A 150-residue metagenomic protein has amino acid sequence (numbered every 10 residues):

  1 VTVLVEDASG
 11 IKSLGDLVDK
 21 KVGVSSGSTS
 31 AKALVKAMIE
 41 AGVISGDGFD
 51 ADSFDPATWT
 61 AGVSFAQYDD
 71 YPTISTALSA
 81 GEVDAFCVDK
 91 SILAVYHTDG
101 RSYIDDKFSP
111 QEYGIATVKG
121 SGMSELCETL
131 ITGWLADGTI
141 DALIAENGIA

Functional and structural regions predicted by a protein language model:
V1-D7, K90-T132, A150: Periplasmic-binding protein-like
L4, K21-V24, F86, A116: Short, well-ordered beta-strand segments
V5-V22, A37, A41, S45-D47: Flexible hinge/capping segments at coil-to-helix
S13-D16, K20, D89, K119-G133 (+2 more regions): Short amphipathic alpha-helical coupling segments at ligand-binding clamshell hinges and other catalytic/signaling
L17, L78-S79, I115: Hydrophobic residues within well-ordered alpha-helices
T29-G62, T98-K107, T132-A150: Ligand-binding clefts/hinges and TM-proximal coupling segments of bilobed small-molecule sensing domains
V35-A37, P72-S109: A ligand-binding cleft/hinge motif common to bilobed small-molecule-binding domains
F65-D69: Short acidic-hydrophobic, aromatic-tinged amphipathic segments that line or gate anion-handling sites
